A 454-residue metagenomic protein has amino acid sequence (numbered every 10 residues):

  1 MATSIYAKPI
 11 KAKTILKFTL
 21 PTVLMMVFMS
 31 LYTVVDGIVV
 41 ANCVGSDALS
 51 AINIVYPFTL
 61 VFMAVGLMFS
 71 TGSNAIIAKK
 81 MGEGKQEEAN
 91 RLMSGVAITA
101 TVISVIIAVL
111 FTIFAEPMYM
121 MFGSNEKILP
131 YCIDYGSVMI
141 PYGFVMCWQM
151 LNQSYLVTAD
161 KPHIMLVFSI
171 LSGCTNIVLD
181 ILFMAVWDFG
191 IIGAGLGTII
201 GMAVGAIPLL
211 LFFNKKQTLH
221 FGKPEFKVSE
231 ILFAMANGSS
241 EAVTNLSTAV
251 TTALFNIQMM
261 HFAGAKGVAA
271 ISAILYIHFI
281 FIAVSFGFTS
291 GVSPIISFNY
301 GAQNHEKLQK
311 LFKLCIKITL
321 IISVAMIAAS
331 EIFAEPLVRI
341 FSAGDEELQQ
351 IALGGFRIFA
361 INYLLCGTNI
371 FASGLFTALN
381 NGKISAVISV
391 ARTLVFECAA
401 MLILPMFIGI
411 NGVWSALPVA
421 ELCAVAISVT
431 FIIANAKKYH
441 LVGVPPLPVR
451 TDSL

Functional and structural regions predicted by a protein language model:
M1-T19, I77-F144, V186-S239, I296-N362 (+1 more regions): Short alpha-helical transmembrane segments in multi-pass integral membrane proteins
A7-V44, L60-G72, I76, T101-A108 (+4 more regions): N-terminal transmembrane alpha-helices
K17-D36, V138, S172, G201-G205 (+3 more regions): Transmembrane helical elements of multi-pass membrane transporters/channels
T22, M26, I38, N42 (+17 more regions): Transmembrane alpha-helix boundary and packing residues in multipass membrane permease domains and related
T22-S30, L67, T99-A108, Y142-C147 (+9 more regions): Hydrophobic alpha-helical transmembrane segments in multi-pass membrane proteins
L31-S50, Y119-E126, L182-F189, A249-Y276 (+4 more regions): Helix-terminus/linker motif at the lipid-water interface of multi-pass membrane proteins
L49-V109, M146-M165, A270-A334, C366-I388: Small-residue-rich hydrophobic transmembrane alpha-helices
S70, V138-V157, M165-N176, A194-I207 (+5 more regions): Short runs within selected transmembrane alpha-helices of multi-pass transporters and secretion channels
